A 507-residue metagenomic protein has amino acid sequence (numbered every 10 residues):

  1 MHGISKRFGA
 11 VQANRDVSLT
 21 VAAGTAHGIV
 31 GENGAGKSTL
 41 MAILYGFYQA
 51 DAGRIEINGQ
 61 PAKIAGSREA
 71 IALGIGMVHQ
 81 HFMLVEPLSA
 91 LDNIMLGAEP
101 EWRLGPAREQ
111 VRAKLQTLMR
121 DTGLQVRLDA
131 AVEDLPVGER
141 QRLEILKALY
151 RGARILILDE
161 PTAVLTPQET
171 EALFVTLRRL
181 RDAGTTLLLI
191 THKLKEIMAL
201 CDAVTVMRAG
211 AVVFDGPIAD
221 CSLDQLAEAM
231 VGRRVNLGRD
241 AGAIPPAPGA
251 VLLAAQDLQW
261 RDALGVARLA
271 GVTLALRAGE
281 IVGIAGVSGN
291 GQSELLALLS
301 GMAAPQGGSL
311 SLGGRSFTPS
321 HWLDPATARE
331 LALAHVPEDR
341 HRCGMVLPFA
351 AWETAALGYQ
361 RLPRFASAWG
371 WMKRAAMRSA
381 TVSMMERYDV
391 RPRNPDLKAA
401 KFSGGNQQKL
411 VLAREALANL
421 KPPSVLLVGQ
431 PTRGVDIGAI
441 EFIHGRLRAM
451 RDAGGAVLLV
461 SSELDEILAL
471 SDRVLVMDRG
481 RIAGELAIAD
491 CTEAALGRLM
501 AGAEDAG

Functional and structural regions predicted by a protein language model:
M1-G507: Glycine-rich phosphate-binding loops of nucleotide-dependent enzymes
